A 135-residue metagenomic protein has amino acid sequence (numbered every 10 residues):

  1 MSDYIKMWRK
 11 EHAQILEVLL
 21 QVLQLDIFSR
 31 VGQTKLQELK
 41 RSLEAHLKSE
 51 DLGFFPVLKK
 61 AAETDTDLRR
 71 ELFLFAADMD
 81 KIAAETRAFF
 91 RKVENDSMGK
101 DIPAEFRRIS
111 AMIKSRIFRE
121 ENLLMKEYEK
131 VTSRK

Functional and structural regions predicted by a protein language model:
M1-K135: Small-residue-biased structural context
